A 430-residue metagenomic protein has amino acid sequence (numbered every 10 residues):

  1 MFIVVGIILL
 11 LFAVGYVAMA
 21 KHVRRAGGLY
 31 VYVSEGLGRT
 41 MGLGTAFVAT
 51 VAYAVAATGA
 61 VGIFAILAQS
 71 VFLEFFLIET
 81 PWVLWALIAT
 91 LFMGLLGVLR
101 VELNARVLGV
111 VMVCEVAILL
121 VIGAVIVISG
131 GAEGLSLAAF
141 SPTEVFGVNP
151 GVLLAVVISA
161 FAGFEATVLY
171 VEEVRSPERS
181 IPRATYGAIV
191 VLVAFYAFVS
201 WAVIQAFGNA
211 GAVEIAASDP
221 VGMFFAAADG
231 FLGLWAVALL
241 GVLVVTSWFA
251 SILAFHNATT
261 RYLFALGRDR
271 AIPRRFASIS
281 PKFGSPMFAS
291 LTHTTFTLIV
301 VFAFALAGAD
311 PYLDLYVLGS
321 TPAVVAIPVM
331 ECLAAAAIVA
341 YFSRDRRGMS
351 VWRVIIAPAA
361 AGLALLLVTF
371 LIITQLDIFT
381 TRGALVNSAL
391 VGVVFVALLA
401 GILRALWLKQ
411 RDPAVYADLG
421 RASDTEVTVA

Functional and structural regions predicted by a protein language model:
M1, S70-W82, E102-V111, F288 (+3 more regions): Transmembrane helix-loop boundary segments of multi-pass membrane transporters
M1-F2, L77-P81, G109-G241: Helix-loop-helix junctions that connect adjacent transmembrane segments in multi-pass membrane transporters
L10-T90, L95-V98, W248, I252-T259 (+1 more regions): Hydrophobic transmembrane alpha-helices that form the core helical bundles of multi-pass secondary transporters
R25, V48-I63, A166-E173, L234-R274 (+1 more regions): Membrane-helix boundary/coupling elements in multi-pass transport proteins
V31-Y32, G38, S70-E74, V190-F255 (+1 more regions): TM-loop-TM module centered on a large, flexible mid-protein loop between adjacent transmembrane helices in multi-pass
W82-A132, A184-V193, A326-V329, R344-L363 (+1 more regions): Membrane-interface loop-to-helix entry segments
V107, E144, F276-F283, P328-D377: C-terminal membrane-solvent junction of multi-pass transporters and transport-like membrane proteins
A335-A357, I378-A430: Terminal cytosolic tails of multi-pass membrane transporters, especially the segment immediately following the final
